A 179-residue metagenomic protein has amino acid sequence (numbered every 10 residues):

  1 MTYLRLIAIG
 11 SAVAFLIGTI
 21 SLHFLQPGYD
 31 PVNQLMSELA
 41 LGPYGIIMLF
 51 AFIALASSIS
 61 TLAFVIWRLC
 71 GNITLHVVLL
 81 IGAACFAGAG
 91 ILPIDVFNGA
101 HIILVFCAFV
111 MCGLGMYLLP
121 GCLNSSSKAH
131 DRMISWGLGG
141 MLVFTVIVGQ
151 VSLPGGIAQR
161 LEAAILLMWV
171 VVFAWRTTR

Functional and structural regions predicted by a protein language model:
T2, F64-L75, G121-M133, R179: Membrane-interface helix-boundary motifs at transmembrane edges
V13-Y29: Alpha-helical transmembrane segments of multi-pass membrane proteins
P27-Q34, I91-I103, V151-A164: Interfacial helix-loop-helix junctions of multi-pass membrane proteins
E38-S57: Interfacial helix-start motif at the membrane-water boundary
T74-G90, W136-F144: Small-polar-interrupted transmembrane alpha-helices in polytopic inner-membrane proteins
A84-L123: Membrane-proximal helix-loop-helix units in multi-pass membrane proteins
S127-R179: Terminal transmembrane helical module of multi-pass membrane proteins
